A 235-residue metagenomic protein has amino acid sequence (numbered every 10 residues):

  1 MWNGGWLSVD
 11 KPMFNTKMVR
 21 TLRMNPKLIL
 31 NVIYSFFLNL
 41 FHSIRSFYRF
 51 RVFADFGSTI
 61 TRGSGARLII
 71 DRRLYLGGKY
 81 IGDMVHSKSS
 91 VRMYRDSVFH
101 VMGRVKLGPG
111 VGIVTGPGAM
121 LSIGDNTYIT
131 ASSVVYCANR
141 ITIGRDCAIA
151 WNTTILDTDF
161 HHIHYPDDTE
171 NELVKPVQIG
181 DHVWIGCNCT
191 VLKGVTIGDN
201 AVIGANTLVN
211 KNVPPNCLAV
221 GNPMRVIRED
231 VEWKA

Functional and structural regions predicted by a protein language model:
W2-L156, G180-D181, D199, P215 (+2 more regions): Domain-scale signature associated with acetyltransferase and cell-envelope carbohydrate enzymes
D83-K88, H161-D168: Short, flexible, glycine-rich and Lys/Arg-enriched loop motifs at helix boundaries that contact anionic partners
Y136-R140, N188-A201, T207-K211: Beta-rich strand-turn-strand
D159, P166-D167, V195, E229-V231: Conserved catalytic-core motifs of eukaryotic protein kinase domains, centered on the activation segment
F160-H161, T207-L208, P214: Flexible glycine-rich beta->alpha loop in the catalytic core of nucleotide-sugar glycosyltransferases
D168-I179: Glycine-rich NAD(P)-binding loop of Rossmann-like domains
